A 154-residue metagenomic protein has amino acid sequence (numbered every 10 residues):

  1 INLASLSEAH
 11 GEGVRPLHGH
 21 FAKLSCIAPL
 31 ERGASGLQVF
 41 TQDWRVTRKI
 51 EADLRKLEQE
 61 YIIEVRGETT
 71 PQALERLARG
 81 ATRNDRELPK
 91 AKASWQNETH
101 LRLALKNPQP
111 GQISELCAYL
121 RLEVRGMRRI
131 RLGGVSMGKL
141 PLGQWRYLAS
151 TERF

Functional and structural regions predicted by a protein language model:
I1-F154: Basic, flexible Lys/Arg- and Gly-enriched helix-loop patches that mediate nucleic-acid binding at interfaces with rRNA
